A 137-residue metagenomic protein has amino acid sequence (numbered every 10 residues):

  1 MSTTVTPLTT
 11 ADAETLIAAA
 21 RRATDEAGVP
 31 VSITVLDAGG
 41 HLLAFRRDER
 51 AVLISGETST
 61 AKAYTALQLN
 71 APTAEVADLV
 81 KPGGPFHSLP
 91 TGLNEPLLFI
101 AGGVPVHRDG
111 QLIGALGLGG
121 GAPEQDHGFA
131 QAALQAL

Functional and structural regions predicted by a protein language model:
M1-L137: Flexible, solvent-exposed loop/hinge segments and secondary-structure transition points
